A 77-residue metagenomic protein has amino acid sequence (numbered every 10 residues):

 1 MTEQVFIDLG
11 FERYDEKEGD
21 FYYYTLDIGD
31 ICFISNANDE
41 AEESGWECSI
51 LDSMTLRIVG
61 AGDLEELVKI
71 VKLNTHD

Functional and structural regions predicted by a protein language model:
M1-Y14: Amphipathic alpha-helical segments
D8, N36-N38, N74: Detector for Asparagine
D15-A61: Acidic, low-complexity, intrinsically disordered interaction modules
L51-D77: Ampiphathic alpha-helical segments that act as solvent-exposed interaction surfaces
